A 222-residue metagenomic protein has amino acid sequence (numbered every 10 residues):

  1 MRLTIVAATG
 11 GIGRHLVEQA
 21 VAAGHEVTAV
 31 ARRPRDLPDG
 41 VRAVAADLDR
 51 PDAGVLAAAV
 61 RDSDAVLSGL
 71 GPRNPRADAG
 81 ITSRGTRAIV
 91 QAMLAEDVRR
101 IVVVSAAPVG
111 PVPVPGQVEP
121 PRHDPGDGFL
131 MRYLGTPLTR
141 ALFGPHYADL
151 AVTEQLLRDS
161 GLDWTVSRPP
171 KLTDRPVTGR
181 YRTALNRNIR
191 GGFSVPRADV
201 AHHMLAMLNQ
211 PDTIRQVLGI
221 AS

Functional and structural regions predicted by a protein language model:
L3-A23: N-terminal Rossmann NAD(P)H-binding glycine-rich loop of SDR-like oxidoreductase domains
V30-R35: N-terminal Rossmann-fold cofactor-binding loop
R42-D64: Conserved Rossmann-fold cofactor-binding substructure of NAD(P)-dependent oxidoreductases
S68, N74-V103, V109, V152: NAD(P)-cofactor binding segment of oxidoreductase domains
G85, D149, S167, F193-L205 (+1 more regions): Substrate-positioning beta->alpha
G116-P145, R187-I189: Alpha-helical membrane-targeting segments
E154-R175: Conserved beta-loop-beta element that borders a ligand/cofactor-binding pocket
S160, P176-R180, A198, M207-Q216: Glycine/proline-rich active-site loop of Rossmann-fold NAD(P)-dependent oxidoreductases
